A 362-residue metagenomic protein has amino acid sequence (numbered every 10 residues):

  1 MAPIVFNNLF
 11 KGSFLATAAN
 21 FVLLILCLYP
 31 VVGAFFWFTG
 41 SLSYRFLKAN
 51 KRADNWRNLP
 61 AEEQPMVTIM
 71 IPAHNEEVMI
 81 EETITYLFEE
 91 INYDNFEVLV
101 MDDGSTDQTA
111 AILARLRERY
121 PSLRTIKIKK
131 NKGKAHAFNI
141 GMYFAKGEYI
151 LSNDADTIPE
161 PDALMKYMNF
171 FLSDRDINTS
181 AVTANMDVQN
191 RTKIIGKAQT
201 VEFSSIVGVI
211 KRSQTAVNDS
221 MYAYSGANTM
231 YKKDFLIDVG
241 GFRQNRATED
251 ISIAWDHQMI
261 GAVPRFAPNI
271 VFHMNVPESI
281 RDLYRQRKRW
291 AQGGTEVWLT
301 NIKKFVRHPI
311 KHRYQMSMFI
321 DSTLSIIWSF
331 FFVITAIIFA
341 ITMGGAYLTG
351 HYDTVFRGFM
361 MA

Functional and structural regions predicted by a protein language model:
M1-A61: N-terminal membrane-anchoring/stem segments of glycan-assembly enzymes
G12-N20, N50-D54, D219, E278-A362: Basic/Trp-rich segment in TM-proximal cytosolic loops or flexible interdomain/linker regions
G40-S43, Y120-R124, A135-A137, G147 (+3 more regions): Long helical/loop segments within the catalytic core of UDP-sugar-dependent glycosyltransferases, especially the large
P65-T68, E97, S252: Cell-envelope/extracellular polymer assembly enzymes that use nucleotide-activated donors
E81-E82, D107-L116, D162: Acidic helix N-cap motif at the loop->helix transition within catalytic regions of sugar-transfer enzymes
T85-N95: Short, acidic, metal-binding catalytic loop of nucleotide-sugar glycosyltransferases
D102-A111, K130: A conserved acidic beta->alpha catalytic loop
I150: Short aromatic/hydrophobic "clamp" motif used to bind/position activated sugar donors
